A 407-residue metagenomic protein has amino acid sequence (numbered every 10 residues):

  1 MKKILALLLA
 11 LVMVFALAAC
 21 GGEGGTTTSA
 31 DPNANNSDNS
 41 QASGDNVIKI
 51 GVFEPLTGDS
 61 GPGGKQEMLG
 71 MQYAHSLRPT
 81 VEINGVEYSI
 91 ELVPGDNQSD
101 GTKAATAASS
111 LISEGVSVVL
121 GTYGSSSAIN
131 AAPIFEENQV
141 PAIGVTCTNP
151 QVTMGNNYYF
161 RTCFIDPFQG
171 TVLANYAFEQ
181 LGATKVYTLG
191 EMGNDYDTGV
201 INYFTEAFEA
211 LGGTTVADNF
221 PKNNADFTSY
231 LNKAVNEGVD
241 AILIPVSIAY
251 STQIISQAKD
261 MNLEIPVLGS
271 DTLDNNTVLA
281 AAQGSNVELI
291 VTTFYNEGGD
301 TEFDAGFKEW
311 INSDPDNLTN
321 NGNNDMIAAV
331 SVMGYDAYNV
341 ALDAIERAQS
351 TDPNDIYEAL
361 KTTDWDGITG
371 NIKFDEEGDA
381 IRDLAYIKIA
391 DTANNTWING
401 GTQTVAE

Functional and structural regions predicted by a protein language model:
M1-K49, T80-V86, S113, T402-E407: Short, low-complexity disordered leader/linker segments with a strong preference for bacterial N-terminal type II
G51-Q72, G95-G101, Y123-S126, L189-T198 (+1 more regions): Extracytoplasmic "Venus flytrap"
V52-E54, L111-Y123, I143-V145, K185-G190 (+5 more regions): Periplasmic-binding protein-like
P62-L69, V81-T153, T162, N219-T228 (+2 more regions): Beta-alpha junction/loop-to-helix N-cap segments that form part of ligand/metal-binding clefts
F135-E137, V200-E297, N395: Extracellular/periplasmic bilobed ligand-binding domains
Y159-N219, A241: An alpha-beta-alpha
I255-Y335, I389-N395, N399-V405: Extracellular/periplasmic periplasmic-binding protein-like sensory domains
P315-V332, V340-T396: Segments of small-molecule ligand-sensing domains
